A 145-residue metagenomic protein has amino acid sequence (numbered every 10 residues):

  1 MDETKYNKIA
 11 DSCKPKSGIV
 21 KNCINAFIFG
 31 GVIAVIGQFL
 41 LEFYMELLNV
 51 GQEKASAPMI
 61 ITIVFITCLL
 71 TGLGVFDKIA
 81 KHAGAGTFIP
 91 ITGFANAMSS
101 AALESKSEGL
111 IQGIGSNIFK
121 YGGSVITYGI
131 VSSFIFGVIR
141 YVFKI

Functional and structural regions predicted by a protein language model:
M1-N7: Short, charged cytosolic
K8-N22, E108-N117: Cytosolic juxtamembrane amphipathic/interface segments immediately preceding and feeding into a transmembrane helix
F29, I33-G37, I63-L70, Y128 (+2 more regions): Alpha-helical transmembrane segments in multi-pass membrane proteins
L41-G51, K144-I145: Membrane-interface helix termini and inter-helical loops of multi-pass transporters
L48-T67: Loop-to-helix transition at the N-terminal end of transmembrane alpha-helices
V75-E108: Mid-chain, well-packed structural core segment of small domains
N117-Y128: Individual transmembrane alpha-helices with interfacial aromatic-anchor signatures
I135-I145: Juxtamembrane boundary at the C-terminal end of a transmembrane helix
